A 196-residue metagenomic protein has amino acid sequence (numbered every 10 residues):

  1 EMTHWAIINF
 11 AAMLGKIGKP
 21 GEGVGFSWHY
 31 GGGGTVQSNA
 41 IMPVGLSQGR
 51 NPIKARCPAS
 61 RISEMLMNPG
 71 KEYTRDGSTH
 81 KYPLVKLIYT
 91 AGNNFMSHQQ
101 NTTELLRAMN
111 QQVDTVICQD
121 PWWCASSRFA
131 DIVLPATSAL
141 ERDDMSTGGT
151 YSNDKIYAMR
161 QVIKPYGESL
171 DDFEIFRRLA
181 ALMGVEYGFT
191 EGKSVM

Functional and structural regions predicted by a protein language model:
E1-I8, C57, Q100, L170-E174: Conserved active-site and cofactor/substrate-binding residues in soluble primary-metabolism enzymes
A6-M13, R177-A181: Short, hydrophobic/amphipathic alpha-helical patches that form generic packing surfaces within helical domains
I8-R128, T137-M145: Extended redox/cofactor-interaction regions of prokaryotic respiratory oxidoreductases
K16-F26, C118-Q119, P135, E174-F176 (+1 more regions): Acidic/polar loop patches that form or flank catalytic/metal-binding clefts of enzymes that bind anionic ligands
Q48-P58, Q161-M196: N-terminal leader/propeptide and maturation segments of large enzyme subunits in energy/redox metabolism and hydrolases
D131: Catalytic, metal-anchored helix/loop core of enzyme active sites in primary metabolism
L134, Y151-D154: Flexible, acidic/glycine-enriched loop-and-adjacent beta/alpha segments that face the extracytoplasmic/periplasmic side
L140-D144, D154-P165: Short beta-alpha connecting loops at secondary-structure transitions that line or flank enzyme active sites
